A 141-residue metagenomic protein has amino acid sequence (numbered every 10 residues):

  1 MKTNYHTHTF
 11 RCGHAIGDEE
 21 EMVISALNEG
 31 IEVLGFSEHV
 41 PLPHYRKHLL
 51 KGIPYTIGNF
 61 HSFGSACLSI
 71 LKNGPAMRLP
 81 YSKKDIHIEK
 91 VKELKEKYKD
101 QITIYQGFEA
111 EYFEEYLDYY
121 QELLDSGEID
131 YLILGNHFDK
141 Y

Functional and structural regions predicted by a protein language model:
M1-E111: An N-terminally biased module of ancient metal coordination in phosphate/nucleic-acid-related enzymes
L34-S37, I129-D139: Non-cysteine beta-strand/loop elements that form the S-adenosyl-L-methionine
L42, D139-K140: Short gly/pro/ser/thr-enriched loop/turn and capping motifs at secondary-structure boundaries
D85, V91, L123-L124, G135: Generic alpha-helical secondary structure signal
Y112-Y116, K140-Y141: Short, well-ordered, mixed-charge alpha-helical segments that flank or form enzyme active sites
E114-S126: Distinct, well-ordered alpha-helical segments
